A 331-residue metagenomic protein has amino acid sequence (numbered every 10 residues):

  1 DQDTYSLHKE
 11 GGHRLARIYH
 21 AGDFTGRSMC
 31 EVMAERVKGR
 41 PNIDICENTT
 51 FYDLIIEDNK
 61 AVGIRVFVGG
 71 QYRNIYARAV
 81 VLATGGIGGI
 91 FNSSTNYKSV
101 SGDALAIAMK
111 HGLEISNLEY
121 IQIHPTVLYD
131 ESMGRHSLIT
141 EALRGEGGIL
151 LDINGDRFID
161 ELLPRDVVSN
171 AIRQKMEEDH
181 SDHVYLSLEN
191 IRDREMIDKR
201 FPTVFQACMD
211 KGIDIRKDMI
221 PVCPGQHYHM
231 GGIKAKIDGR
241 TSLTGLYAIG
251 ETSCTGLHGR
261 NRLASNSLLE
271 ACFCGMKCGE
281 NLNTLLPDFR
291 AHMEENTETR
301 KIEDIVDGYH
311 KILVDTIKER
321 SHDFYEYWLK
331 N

Functional and structural regions predicted by a protein language model:
D1, R40-D44, N48, I115-L118 (+2 more regions): Flexible, glycine/charged-enriched surface loops at secondary-structure junctions
D1-H8, G12-R14, R144, L151-E177 (+3 more regions): Glycine- and aromatic-enriched mobile tails/lids
D1-Y72, Y76-A79, A83, V127-D130 (+1 more regions): Conserved redox-cofactor binding core of oxidoreductases
R14-L15, D130-H136, G232-I233: Short low-complexity, flexible loop/linker segments enriched in glycine and/or proline with clustered acidic
I18-A21, L138-E141, V222-G225: Short Gly/Pro-enriched turn/cap motifs at secondary-structure boundaries
C46-E47, Y52-A61, F67, R200-S253 (+1 more regions): A glycine-rich dinucleotide-binding beta-alpha-beta segment and adjacent secondary-structure elements that constitute
A79-M133, S137, L268, C272: Glycine-rich loop(s) and the adjacent beta-strand/alpha-helix scaffold that form part
I107, L113-D214, N281, P287: An anion/pyrophosphate-binding glycine-rich loop and adjacent beta-alpha core in soluble alpha-beta enzymes
